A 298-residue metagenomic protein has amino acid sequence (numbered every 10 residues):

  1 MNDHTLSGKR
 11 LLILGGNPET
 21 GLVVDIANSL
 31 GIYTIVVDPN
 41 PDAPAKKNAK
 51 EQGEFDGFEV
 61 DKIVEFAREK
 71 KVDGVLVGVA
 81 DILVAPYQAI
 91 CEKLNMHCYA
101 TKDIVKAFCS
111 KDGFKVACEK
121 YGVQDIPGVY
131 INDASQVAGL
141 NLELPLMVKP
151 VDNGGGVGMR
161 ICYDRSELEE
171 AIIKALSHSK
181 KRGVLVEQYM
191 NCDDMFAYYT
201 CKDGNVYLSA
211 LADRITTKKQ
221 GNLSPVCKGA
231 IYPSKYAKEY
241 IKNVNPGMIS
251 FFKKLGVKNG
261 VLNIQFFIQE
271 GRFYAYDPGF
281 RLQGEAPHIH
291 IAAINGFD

Functional and structural regions predicted by a protein language model:
M1-I104: ATP-binding N-terminal substructure of ATP-dependent carboxylate-amine bond-forming enzymes
L12-I13, G74-V77, I126-P127, I161 (+2 more regions): Short catalytic-loop micro-motif centered on adjacent basic/acidic residues
V37, V148, E187, I264 (+1 more regions): Active-site flanking residues adjacent to catalytic metal/cofactor-binding acidic residues
A45-N48, I63-E65, K106-G113, G156-G158 (+1 more regions): Short, charged, surface-exposed secondary-structure boundary motifs
A107-L185, N191, D203-G204, P233-P246 (+1 more regions): Active-site nucleotide/adenylate-binding loops and adjacent lid/helix of ATP-dependent enzymes
L146, Y207, Y274-D277: Protein kinase-like catalytic core scaffold
S166, Q188-N191, M195, Y199-G256 (+3 more regions): ATP-dependent carboxylate/phosphate-activation module, predominantly the ATP-grasp catalytic core and closely related
